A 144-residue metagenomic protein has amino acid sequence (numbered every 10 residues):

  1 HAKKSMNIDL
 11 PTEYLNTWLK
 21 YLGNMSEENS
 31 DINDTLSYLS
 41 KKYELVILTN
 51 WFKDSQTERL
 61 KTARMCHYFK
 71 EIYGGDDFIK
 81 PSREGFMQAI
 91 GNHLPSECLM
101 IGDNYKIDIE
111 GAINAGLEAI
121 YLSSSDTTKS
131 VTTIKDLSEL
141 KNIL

Functional and structural regions predicted by a protein language model:
H1-I8: Helix-loop "lid/cap" segments that line or gate small-molecule binding pockets
I8, T12, N16-V46, R83: Short, acidic loop-to-helix structural element flanking the phosphoryl-transfer center in phosphate-processing enzymes
D9-T12, S37, V46, W51-L144: Asp-based, Mg2+/Mn2+-dependent phosphohydrolase catalytic module
